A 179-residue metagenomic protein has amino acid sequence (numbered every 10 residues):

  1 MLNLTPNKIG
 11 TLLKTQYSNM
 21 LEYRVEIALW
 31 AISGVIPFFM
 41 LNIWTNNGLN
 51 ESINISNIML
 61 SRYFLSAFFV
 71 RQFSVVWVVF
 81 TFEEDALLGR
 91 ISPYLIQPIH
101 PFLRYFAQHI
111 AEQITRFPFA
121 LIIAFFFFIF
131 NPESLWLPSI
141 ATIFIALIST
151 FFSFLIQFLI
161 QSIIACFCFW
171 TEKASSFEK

Functional and structural regions predicted by a protein language model:
M1-K179: Hydrophobic transmembrane alpha-helices and immediately adjacent juxtamembrane helices of multi-pass inner-membrane
